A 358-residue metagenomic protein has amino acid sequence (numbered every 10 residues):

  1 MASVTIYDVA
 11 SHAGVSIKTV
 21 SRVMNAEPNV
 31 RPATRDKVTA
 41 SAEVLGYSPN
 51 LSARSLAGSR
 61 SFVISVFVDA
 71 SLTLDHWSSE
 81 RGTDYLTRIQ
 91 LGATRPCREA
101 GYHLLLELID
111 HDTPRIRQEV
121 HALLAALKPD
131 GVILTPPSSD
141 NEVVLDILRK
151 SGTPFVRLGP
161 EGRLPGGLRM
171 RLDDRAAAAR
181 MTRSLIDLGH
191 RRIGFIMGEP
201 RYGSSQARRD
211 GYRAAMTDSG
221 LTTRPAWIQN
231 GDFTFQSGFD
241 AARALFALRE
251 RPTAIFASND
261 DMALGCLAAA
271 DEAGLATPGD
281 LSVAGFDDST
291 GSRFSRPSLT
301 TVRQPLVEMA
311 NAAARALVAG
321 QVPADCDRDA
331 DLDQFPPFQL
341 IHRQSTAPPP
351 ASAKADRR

Functional and structural regions predicted by a protein language model:
M1-V63, A353-R358: N-terminal helix-turn-helix DNA-binding module of bacterial transcription factors
S48-E119: Amphipathic helical "hinge" segments at domain boundaries
D75-R88, L106-R115, S138, M170-R180 (+5 more regions): Hinge/beta->alpha junction and helix N-cap segments in small-molecule ligand-binding domains
R115-P129, F239-E250: Short, well-structured alpha-helical segments in soluble
L134-A176, R180, D261, D287-L299: Flexible loop/hinge segments that line or gate small-molecule binding clefts
R191-I193, T223-W227, T277-V283: Short acidic capping loops at alpha-helix termini that bridge into adjacent secondary structure
F239-R358: Flexible loop/turn connectors
